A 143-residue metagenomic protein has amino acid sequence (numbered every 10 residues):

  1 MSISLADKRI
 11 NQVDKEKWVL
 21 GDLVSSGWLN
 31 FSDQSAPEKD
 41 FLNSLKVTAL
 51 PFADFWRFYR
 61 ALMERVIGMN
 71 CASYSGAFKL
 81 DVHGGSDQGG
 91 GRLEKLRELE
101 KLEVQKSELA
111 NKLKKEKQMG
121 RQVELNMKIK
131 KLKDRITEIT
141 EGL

Functional and structural regions predicted by a protein language model:
M1-H83: Selected N-terminal structured segments and early membrane-anchoring regions
H83-S86, L96-L143: Alpha-helical oligomerization segments
G91: Residue(s) in the substrate-gating loop at a strand-loop-helix junction that position the organic substrate next
